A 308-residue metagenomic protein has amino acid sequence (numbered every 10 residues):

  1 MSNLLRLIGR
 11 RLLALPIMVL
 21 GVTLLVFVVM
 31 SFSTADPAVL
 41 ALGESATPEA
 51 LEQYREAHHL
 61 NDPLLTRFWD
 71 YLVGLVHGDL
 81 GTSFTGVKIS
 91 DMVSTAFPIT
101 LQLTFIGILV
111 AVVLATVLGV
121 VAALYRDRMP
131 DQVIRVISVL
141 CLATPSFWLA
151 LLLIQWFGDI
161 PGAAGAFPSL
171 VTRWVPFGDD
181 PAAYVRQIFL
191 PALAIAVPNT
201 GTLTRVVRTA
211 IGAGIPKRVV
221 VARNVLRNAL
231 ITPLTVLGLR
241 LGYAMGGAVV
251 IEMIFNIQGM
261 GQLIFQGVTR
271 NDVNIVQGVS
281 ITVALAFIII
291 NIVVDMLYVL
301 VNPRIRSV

Functional and structural regions predicted by a protein language model:
M1-L4, N61-T116: An internal, D/E-rich "acidic patch" concept
S2-L7, F97-P130, S146, P176-V308: Alpha-helical transmembrane segments of integral membrane proteins, especially multi-pass inner/plasma-membrane
L15, A96, T100, V136-A143 (+2 more regions): Residue-level signal for discrete positions within transmembrane alpha-helices of multi-pass small-molecule
M18-T66, F157-Y184: Hydrophobic alpha-helical transmembrane segments of membrane transport/permease proteins and related membrane-embedded
V19-L25, L140-Q155, V236-G242: Hydrophobic alpha-helical membrane-insertion segments
A46-H77, N256-G267: Short hydrophobic, aromatic-rich alpha-helical segments embedded in or entering the lipid bilayer of multi-pass
V113, V117-V121, D127-T172, V197: Hydrophobic alpha-helical segments embedded in or immediately adjacent to the lipid bilayer of multipass inner-membrane
